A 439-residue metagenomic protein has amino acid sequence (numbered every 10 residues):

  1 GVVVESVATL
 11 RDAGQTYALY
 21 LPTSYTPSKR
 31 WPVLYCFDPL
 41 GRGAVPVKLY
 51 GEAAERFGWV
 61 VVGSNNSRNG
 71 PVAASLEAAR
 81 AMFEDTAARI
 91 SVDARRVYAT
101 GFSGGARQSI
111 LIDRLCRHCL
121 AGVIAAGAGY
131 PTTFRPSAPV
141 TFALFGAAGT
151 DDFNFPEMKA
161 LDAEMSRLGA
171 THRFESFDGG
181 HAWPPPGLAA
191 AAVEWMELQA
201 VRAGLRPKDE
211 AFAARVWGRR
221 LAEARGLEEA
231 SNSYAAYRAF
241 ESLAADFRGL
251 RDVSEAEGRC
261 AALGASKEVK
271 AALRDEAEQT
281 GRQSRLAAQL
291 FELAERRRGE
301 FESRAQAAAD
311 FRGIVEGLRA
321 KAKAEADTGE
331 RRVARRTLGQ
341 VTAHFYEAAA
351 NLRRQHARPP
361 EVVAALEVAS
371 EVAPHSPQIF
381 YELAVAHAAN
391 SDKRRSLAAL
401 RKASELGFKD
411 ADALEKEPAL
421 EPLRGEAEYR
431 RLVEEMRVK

Functional and structural regions predicted by a protein language model:
G1-W31, S75, R220, A272 (+2 more regions): A domain-start/cap signature at the N-terminus of enzymes
T23-R30, V72-A106, R114-R117: Gly/Ser-rich "nucleophile elbow"/oxyanion-hole loop immediately N-terminal to the catalytic nucleophile in hydrolases
K29-L40: Short beta-strand element of the alpha/beta-hydrolase
V45-V62: Short amphipathic alpha-helix adjacent to the substrate-entry channel of hydrolases
R117, R248-R251, P374, F408: Short coil turns that delineate tetratricopeptide repeat
F145-A148: Short beta-strand/loop motif that positions the catalytic acidic residue of the alpha/beta-hydrolase fold
E223, L243, C260, A348-A349 (+1 more regions): Structural register within alpha-helical repeat arrays
L227, L352-R353, H387: Residue at a conserved register position within TPR or TPR-like alpha-solenoid repeats
